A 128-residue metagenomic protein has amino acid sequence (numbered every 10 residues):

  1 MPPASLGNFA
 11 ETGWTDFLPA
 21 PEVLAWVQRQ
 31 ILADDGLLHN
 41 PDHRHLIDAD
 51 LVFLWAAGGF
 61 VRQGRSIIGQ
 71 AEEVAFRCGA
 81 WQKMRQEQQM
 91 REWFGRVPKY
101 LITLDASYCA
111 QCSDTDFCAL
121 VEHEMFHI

Functional and structural regions predicted by a protein language model:
M1-Q82: Non-catalytic substrate-recognition and accessory regions of acyl/acetyltransferase enzymes
T12, Y100, A119: Residue-centric detector for conserved, function-critical "anchor" positions in compact interaction modules
V23, F117-C118: Hydrophobic (often cysteine-bearing) scaffold residues that line and stabilize catalytic clefts of nucleotide/cofactor
D48, T115-D116: Generic structural microfeature
A57, A106-Y108, E124: Generic secondary-structure microfeatures
G79-T115: Active-site scaffold of zinc-dependent metalloenzymes
A119-I128: Active-site recognition of the HExxH zinc-binding catalytic motif
